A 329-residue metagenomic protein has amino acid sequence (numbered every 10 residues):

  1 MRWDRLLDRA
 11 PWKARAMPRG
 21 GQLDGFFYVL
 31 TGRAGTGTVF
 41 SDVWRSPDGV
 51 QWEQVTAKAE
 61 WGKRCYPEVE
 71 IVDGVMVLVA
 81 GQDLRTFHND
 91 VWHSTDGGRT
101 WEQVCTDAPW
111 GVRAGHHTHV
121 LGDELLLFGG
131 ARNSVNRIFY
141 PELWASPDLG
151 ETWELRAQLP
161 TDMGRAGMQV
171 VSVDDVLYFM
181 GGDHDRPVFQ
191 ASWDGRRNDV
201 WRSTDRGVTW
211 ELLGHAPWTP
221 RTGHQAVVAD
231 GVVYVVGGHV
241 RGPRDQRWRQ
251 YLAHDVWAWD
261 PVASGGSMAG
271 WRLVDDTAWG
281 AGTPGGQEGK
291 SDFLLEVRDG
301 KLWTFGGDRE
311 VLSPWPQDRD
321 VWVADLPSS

Functional and structural regions predicted by a protein language model:
M1-S329: Kelch-like beta-propeller repeat domains
